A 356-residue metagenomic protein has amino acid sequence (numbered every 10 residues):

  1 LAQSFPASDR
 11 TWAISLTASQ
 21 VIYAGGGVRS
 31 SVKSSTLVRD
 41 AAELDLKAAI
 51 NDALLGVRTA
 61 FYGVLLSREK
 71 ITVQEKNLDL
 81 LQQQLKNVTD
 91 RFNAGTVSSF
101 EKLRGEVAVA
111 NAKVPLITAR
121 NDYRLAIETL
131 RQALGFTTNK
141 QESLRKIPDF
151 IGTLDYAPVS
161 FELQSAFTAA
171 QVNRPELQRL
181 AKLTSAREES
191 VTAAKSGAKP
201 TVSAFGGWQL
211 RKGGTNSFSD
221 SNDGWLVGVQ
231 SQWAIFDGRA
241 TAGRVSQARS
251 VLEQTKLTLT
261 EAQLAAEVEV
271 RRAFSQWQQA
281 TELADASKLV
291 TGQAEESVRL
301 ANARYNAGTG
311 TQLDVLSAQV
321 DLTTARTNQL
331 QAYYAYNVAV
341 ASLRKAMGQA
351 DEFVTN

Functional and structural regions predicted by a protein language model:
A2-D9, S19-A48, Q178, G197-W225 (+3 more regions): Small/polar (Gly/Ser/Thr/Ala-rich) solvent-exposed segments that form structured loops/beta-strands/short helices used
T11, T17, V21-I22, F150-T184 (+5 more regions): Bacterial Sec-pathway N-terminal export signals of envelope proteins
T11-A13, T59, R104, G224-L226 (+1 more regions): Transmembrane beta-barrel architecture of outer-membrane proteins
L16-Q20, L130, V229-W233, A332: Residues on the lipid-exposed face of transmembrane beta-strands in outer-membrane beta-barrel proteins
K33-T36, S99-A108, Q312-V320: Short, charged, amphipathic alpha-helical segments
A49-A169, A273-Q276, A280, L322: Periplasmic alpha-helical coiled-coil/stalk elements that build and connect Gram-negative outer-membrane
A49-E75, Q83-L85, D90, A126 (+4 more regions): Amphipathic alpha-helical coiled-coil segments
T129-T137, S342-E352: Long amphipathic alpha-helical coiled-coil segments
